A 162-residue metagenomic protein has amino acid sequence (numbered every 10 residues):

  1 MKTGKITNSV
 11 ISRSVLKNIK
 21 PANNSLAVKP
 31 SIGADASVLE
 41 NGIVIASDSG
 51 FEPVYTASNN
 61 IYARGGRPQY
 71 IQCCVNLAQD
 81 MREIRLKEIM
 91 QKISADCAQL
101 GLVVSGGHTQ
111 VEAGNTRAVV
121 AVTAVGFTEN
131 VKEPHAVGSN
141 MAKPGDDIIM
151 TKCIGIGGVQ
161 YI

Functional and structural regions predicted by a protein language model:
M1-I162: Helix-biased detector of long, well-ordered alpha-helical tracts
